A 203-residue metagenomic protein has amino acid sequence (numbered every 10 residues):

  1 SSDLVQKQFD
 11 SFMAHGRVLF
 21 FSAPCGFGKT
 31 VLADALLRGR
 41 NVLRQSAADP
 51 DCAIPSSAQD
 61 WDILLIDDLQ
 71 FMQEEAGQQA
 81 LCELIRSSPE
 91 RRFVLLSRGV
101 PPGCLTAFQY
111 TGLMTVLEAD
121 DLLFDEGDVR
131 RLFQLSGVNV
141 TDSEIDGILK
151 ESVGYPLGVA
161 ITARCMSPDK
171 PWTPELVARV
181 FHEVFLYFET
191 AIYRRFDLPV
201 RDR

Functional and structural regions predicted by a protein language model:
H15-A33: Walker A/P-loop nucleotide-binding motif
V18, R38-A53: Conserved catalytic segments around the Walker B and adjacent sensor/switch elements of P-loop NTPase domains
S57-G77: Conserved P-loop NTPase "ATPase switch" module shared by AAA+ and STAND
F71, E83-F108: Sensor-1/coupling segment of RecA-like P-loop NTPase cores
A107-D121: A short helix-turn-beta junction within AAA+ P-loop NTPase domains corresponding to the substrate/partner-engaging
E118, D142-R203: Loop-to-helix "switch" segment enriched in basic and acidic residues adjacent to catalytic/ligand pockets
A119-E144: Conserved small helical "lid"/interfacial subdomain of P-loop NTPases
